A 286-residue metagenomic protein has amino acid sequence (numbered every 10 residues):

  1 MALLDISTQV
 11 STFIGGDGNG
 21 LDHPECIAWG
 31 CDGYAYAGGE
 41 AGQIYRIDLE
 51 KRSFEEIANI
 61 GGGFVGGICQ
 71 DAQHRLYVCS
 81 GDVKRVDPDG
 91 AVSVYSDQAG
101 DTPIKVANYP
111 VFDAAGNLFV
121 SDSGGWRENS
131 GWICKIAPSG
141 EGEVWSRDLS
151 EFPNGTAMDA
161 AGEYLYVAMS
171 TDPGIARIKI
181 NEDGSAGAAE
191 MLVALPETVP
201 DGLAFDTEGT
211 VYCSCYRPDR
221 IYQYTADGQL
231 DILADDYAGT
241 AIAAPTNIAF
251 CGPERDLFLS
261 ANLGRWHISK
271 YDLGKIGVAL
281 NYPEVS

Functional and structural regions predicted by a protein language model:
M1-G20, A189, P283-V285: A short helix->beta-strand "capping" segment at the edge of beta-propeller domains
M1-Q9, E40-A41, D122, R127-W132: Blade/loop signatures of beta-propeller domains
D17-D32, I60-D82, G100-S121, S130 (+3 more regions): Beta-rich, blade/repeat-based domains predominating in secreted/periplasmic proteins but also intracellular
G39-E40, G81, S123-E128, S170 (+4 more regions): Short loop/turn segments immediately following the C-termini of beta-strands
Q43-Y45, D82-K84, G131-C134, G174-A176 (+2 more regions): A short loop-to-beta-strand structural motif that recurs across blades of beta-propeller domains
D48-R52, D87-A91, I136-E141, K179-G184 (+2 more regions): Short loop/turn segments that connect beta-strands within beta-propeller blades
I180-T246: Glycine/small-residue-rich hydrophobic helix-like segments
P245-S286: Blade-level signature of beta-propeller repeat domains, shared across WD40, Kelch, NHL, RCC1 and BNR/Asp-box propellers
